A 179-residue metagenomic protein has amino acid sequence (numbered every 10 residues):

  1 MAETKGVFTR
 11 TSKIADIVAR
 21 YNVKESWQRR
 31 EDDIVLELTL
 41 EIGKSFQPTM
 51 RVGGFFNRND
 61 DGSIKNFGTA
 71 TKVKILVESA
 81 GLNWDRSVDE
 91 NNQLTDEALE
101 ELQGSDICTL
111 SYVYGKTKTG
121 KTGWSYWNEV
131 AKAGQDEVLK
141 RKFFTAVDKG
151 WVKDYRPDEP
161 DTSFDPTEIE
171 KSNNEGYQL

Functional and structural regions predicted by a protein language model:
M1-L179: Short beta-rich binding modules
